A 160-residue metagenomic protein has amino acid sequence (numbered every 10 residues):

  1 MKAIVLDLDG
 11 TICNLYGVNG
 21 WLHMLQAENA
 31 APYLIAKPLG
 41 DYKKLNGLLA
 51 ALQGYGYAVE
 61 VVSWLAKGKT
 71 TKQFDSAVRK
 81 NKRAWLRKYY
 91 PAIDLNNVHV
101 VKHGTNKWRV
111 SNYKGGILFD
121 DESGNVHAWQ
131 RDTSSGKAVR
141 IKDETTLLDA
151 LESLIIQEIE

Functional and structural regions predicted by a protein language model:
K2-I4, G115-G116: The start of beta-strands in P-loop NTPase/AAA+ ATPase cores
A3-W85: Alpha-helical substrate-recognition element adjacent to the catalytic core
I12-Y16, V59-V61, G68-K72, N106-V110 (+2 more regions): Short catalytic/ligand-binding loop motif for oxyanion handling, primarily in non-cytosolic enzymes, centered on
K44-A51, V110-N112, N125-D132: A short acidic, amphipathic alpha-helical/loop segment
A50-G56, L151-E160: Intrinsically disordered, low-complexity terminal extensions that flank but exclude the folded catalytic cores
W64-G115: Substrate-recognition "cap/lid" segment bordering the active-site pocket of phosphatases
G116-S153: Acidic, Mg2+-coordinating phosphoryl-transfer loop and its flanking beta/alpha structural elements, shared across
